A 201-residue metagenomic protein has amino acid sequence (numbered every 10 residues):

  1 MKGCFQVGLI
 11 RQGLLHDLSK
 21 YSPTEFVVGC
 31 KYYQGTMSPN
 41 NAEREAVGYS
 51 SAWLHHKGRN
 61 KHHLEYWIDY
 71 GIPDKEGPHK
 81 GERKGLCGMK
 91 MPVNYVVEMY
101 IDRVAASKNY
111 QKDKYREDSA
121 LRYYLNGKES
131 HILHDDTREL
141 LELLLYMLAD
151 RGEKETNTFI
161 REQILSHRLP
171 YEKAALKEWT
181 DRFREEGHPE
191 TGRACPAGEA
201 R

Functional and structural regions predicted by a protein language model:
M1-R201: Metal-dependent phosphohydrolase cores
